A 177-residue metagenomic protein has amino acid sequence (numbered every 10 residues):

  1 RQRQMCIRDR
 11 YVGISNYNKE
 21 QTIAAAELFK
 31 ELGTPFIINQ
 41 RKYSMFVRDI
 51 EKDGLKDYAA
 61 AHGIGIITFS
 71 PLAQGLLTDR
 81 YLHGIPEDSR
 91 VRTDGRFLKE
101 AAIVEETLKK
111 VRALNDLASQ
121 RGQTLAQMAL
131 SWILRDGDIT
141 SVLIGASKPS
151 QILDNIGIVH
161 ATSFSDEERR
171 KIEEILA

Functional and structural regions predicted by a protein language model:
Q2-I7: Short, small-residue-biased leader/transition segments that mark boundaries at the very start of proteins
R8-D9, F29-P35, Q120-G122, T162-F164: Short helix-capping segments at alpha-helix termini
D9-G13, P35-Q40, G65-I67, T140-L143: Structural preference for beta-strand elements that scaffold enzyme active sites
V12, N39, A59, I66-F69 (+4 more regions): Conserved, mostly hydrophobic/aromatic
I14-E20, K42-F46, P71-A73, S147: Active-site beta-loop-alpha junctions enriched in small/polar residues
D57-L117, I139-T140: Glycine-rich, positively charged active-site loop/lid region within alpha/beta enzyme cores that binds and organizes
I133-L176: N-terminal pre-core extensions flanking Radical SAM catalytic domains
